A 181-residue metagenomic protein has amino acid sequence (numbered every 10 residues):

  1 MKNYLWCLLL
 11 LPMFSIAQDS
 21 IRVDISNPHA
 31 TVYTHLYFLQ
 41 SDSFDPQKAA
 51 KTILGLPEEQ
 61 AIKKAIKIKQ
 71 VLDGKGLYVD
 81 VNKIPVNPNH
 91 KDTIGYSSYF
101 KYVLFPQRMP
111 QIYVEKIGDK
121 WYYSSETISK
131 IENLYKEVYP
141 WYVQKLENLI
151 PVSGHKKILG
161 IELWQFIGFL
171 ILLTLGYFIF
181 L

Functional and structural regions predicted by a protein language model:
Y4-F14: Sec-dependent N-terminal signal peptides
P12-A17, F178-I179: Hydrophobic membrane-targeting alpha-helices
A17-S41, K145: Short, low-complexity N-terminal intrinsically disordered segments enriched in polar/charged residues
Q18-R22, Y102-Q165: Short beta-strand edge/turn micro-motifs at domain boundaries
F38-K63: Short, well-ordered alpha-helical segments enriched in acidic and aromatic residues
L56-I112: Surface-exposed, charged secondary-structure patches
Q165-L181: Hydrophobic alpha-helical transmembrane segments and their immediate juxtamembrane helical boundaries in integral
